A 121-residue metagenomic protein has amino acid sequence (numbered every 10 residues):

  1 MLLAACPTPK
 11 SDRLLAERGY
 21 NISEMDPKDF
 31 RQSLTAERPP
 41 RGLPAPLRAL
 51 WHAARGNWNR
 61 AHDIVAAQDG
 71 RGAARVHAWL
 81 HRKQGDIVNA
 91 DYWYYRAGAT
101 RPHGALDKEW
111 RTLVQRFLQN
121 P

Functional and structural regions predicted by a protein language model:
L2, C6-P7, S11-R18: Short, often N-terminal, low-complexity regions that either remain intrinsically disordered or form a short helix
D29-G42, D63-A67: TPR-adjacent "capping" and linker segments in tetratricopeptide-repeat scaffold/adaptor proteins
W58, V65-A66, Y94: Inward-facing hydrophobic residues that define packing positions of alpha-helical scaffold repeats
D69-R71, G85-G104: TPR/TPR-like (Sel1-like) alpha-helical repeat modules
